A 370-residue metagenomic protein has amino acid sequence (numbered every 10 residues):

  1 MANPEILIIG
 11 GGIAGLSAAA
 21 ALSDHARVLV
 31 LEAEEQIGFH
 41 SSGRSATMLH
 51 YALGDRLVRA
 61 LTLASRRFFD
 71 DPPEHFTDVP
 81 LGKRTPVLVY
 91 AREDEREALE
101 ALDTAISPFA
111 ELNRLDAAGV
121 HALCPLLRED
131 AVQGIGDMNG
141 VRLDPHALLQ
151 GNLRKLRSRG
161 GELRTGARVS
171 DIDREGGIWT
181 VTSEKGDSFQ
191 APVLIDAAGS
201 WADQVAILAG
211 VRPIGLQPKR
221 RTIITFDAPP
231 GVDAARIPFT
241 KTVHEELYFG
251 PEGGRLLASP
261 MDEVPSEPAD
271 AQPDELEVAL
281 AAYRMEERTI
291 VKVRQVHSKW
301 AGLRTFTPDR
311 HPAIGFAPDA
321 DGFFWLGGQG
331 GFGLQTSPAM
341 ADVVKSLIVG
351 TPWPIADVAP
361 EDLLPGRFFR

Functional and structural regions predicted by a protein language model:
M1-A14, L29: Beta1/beta-strand and adjacent pyrophosphate-binding region of the FAD-binding site in flavoprotein oxidoreductases
L7-I9, L31, F189-W201, A341: Short hydrophobic core segments
A20-L22, L49, D78-R84, S188 (+1 more regions): Active-site substrate-recognition segment that forms the wall of the catalytic cavity or substrate channel
S23-S42: Glycine-rich FAD pyrophosphate-binding loop
A46-L123, E246-Y248: Dinucleotide-binding Rossmann-like beta1-alpha1 core, especially the glycine-rich loop that anchors the ADP
D78-V89, N113-A117, H121-R159, M261-E267 (+2 more regions): Helix-loop-beta segment of a Rossmann-like dinucleotide-binding subdomain
I135-K185, F189-P192: Helical element adjacent to the flavin cofactor pocket in flavoenzyme catalytic cores
E287-R370: C-terminal catalytic lobe of FAD-dependent flavoproteins
